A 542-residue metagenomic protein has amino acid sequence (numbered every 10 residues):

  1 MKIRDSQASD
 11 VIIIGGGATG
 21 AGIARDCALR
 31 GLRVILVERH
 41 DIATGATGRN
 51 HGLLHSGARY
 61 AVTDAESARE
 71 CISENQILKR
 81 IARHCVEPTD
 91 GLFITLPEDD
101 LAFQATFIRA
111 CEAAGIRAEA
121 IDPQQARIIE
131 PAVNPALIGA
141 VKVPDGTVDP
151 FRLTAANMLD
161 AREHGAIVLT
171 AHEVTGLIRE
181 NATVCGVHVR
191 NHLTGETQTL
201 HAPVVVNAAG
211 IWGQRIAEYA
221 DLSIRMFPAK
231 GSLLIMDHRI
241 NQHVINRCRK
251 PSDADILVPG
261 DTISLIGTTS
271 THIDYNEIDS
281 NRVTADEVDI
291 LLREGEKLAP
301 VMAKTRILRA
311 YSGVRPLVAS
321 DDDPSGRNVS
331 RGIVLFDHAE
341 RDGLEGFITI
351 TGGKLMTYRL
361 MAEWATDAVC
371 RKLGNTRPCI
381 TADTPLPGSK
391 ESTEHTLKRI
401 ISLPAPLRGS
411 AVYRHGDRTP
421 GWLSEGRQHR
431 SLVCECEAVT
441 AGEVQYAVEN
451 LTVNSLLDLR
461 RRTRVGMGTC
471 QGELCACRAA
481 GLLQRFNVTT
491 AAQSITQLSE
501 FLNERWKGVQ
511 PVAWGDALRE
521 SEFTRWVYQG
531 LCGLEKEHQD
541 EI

Functional and structural regions predicted by a protein language model:
Q7-S9, G195-V204: Core beta-strand elements of the Rossmann-like FAD/NAD(P) dinucleotide-binding domain in flavoenzyme oxidoreductases
V11-I35: N-terminal Rossmann-like FAD-binding beta1-loop-alpha1 element of flavoenzymes
I14, L200-G210: Short hydrophobic core segments
A28-G48: Glycine-rich FAD pyrophosphate-binding loop
G52-Q125, I129, D255, L397-P404 (+1 more regions): Dinucleotide-binding Rossmann-like beta1-alpha1 core, especially the glycine-rich loop that anchors the ADP
I94-H164, L169-T170, G176-T183, H188 (+3 more regions): Flavin (FAD/FMN) cofactor-binding and adjacent substrate-gating region of FAD-dependent oxidoreductase domains
P150, D160, R225-S232, I240 (+3 more regions): C-terminal catalytic lobe of FAD-dependent flavoproteins
N207-D221: Flavin (primarily FAD) binding-site architecture
